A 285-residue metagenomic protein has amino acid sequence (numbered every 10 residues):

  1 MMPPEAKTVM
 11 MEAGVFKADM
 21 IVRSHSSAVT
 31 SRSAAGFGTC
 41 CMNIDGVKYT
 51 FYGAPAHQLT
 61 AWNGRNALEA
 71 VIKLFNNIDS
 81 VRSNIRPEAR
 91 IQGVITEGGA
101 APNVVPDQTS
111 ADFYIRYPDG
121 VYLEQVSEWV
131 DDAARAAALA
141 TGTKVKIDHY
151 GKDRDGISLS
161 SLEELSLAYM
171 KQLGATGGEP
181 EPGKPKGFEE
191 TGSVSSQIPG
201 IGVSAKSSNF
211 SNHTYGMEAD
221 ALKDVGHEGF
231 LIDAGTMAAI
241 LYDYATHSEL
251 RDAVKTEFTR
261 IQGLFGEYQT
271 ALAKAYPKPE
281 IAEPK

Functional and structural regions predicted by a protein language model:
M1-P106: Histidine/acidic-residue-rich, glycine-tolerant segments that coordinate divalent metal ions
L68-K285: Metal-dependent amide/peptide-bond hydrolase catalytic core, centered on the "pita-bread" metallohydrolase fold
